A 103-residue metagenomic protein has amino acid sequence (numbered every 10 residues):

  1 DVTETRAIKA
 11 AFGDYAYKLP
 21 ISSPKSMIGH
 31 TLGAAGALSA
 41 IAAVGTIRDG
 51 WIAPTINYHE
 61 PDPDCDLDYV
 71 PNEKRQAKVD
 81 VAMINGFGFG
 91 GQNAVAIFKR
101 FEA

Functional and structural regions predicted by a protein language model:
D1-A103: Conserved "HGTGT" condensation-loop signature of ketosynthase/thiolase-family condensing enzymes that catalyze
